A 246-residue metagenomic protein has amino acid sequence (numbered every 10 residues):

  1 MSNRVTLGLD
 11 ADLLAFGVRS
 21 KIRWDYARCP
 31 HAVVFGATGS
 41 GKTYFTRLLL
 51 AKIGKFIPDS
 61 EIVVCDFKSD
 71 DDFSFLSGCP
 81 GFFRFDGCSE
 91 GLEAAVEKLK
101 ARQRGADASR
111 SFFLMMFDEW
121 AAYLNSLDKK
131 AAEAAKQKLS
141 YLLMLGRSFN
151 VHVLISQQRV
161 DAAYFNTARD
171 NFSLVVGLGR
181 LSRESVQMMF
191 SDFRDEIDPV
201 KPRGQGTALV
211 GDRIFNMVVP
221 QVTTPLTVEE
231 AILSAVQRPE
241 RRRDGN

Functional and structural regions predicted by a protein language model:
M1-G105, S111-L114, A121-L181, F190: P-loop NTPase catalytic phosphate-binding loop
G105-A106, R242: Cell-envelope/extracellular anchoring and linker segments
Q157-R241: Conserved ATP-driven motor cores of ASCE-family P-loop NTPases powering translocation/secretion/packaging/pilus
D244-N246: Phosphate-handling catalytic cores of nucleic-acid transaction enzymes
